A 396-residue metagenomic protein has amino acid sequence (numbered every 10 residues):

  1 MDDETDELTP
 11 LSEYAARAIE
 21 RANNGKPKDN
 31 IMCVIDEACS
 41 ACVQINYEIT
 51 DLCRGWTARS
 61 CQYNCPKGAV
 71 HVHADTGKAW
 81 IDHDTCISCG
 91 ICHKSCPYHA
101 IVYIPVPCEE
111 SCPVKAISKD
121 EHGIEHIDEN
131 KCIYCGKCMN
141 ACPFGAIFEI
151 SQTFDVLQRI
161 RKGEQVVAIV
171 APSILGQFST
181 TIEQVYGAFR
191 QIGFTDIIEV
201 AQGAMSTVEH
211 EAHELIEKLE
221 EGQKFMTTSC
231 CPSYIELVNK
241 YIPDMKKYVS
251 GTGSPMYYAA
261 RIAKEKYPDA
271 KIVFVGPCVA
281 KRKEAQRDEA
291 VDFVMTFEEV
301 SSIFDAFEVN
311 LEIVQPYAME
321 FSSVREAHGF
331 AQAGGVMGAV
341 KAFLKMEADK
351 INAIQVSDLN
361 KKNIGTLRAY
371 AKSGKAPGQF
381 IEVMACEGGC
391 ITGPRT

Functional and structural regions predicted by a protein language model:
M1-A16, E149-T396: Iron-sulfur-associated redox domains of electron-transfer enzymes in respiratory and anaerobic energy metabolism
M1-S95, H99-E109, V383-G388: Ferredoxin-type iron-sulfur electron-transfer modules and their immediate structural context
C42-E48, V72-T76, W80, K119 (+3 more regions): Gly-rich Lys/Arg/Thr-decorated short loops/hinges at beta-loop-alpha junctions or inter-strand turns that position
D51-K67, I87-Y98, E109-V114, K131-F144 (+4 more regions): Local cysteine-cluster metal-coordination motifs and their immediate loop/turn environment, predominantly Fe-S cluster
Q62-Y63, H71-V72, V102-Y103, S118-K119 (+3 more regions): Short, non-ligating residues that shape and space the ligands of small metal-coordination modules and catalytic
A74-K78, H83, P105-E110, K115-E125 (+2 more regions): Ferredoxin-type iron-sulfur electron-transfer modules in oxidoreductases and energy-metabolism complexes
W80-D82, I127, M245-V249: Short helix/strand-bridging catalytic loops that position acidic/His residues to coordinate divalent metals and engage
D82, S88, Y98, P107-V167 (+2 more regions): Conserved Radical SAM active-site core
